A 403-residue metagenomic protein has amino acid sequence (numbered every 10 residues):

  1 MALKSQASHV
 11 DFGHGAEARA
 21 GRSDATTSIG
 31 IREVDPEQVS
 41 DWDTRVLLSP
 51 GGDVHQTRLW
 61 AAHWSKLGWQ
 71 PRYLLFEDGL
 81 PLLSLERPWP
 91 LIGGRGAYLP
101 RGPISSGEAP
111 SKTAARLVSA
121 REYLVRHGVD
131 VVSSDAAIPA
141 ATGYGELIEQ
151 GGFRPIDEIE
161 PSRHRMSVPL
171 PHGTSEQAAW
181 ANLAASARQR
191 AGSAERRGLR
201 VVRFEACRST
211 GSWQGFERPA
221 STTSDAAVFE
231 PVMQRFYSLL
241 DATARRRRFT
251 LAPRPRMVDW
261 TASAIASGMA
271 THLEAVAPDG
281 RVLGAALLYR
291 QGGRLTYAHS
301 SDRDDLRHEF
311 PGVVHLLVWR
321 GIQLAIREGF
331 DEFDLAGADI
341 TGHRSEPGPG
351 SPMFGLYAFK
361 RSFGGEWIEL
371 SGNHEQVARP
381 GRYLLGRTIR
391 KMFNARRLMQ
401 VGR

Functional and structural regions predicted by a protein language model:
A2-G30, D35-V39, S49, A62-H63 (+3 more regions): Active-site/acyl-donor-binding loops of N-acyltransferases
E33-G93, A137-A141, E149-S162, S167-F310: A conserved beta-strand-loop-helix scaffold within acyl/acetyltransferase catalytic domains
G96, V129-V131, R294, E332: Residues at the N-termini of beta-strands
P103-E149: A gly/proline- and charged-residue-enriched helix-loop-helix capping module
A114-E122, D259-S263, M269-R379: Aromatic (often tryptophan-rich) hydrophobic motifs at membrane interfaces
V125, E149, E195, I326 (+1 more regions): Anion (oxyanion) recognition and catalysis
Y144-G145, Q214-F216, R235, S345-G348 (+1 more regions): Short secondary-structure transition/capping segments
